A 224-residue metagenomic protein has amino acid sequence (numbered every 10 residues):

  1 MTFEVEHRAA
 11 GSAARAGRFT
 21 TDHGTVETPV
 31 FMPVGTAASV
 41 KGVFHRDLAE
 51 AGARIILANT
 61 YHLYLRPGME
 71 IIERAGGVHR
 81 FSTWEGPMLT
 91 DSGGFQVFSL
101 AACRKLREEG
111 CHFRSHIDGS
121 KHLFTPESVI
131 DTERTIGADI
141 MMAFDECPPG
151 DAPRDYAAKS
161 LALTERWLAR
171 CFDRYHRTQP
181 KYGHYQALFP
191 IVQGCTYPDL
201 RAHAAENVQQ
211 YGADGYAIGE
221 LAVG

Functional and structural regions predicted by a protein language model:
M1-K181: Non-catalytic, usually N-terminal nucleic-acid engagement modules in DNA/RNA processing proteins
R174, T178, Q186-G224: Glycine-rich phosphate/ribose-binding loops and adjacent secondary-structure elements that form binding surfaces
